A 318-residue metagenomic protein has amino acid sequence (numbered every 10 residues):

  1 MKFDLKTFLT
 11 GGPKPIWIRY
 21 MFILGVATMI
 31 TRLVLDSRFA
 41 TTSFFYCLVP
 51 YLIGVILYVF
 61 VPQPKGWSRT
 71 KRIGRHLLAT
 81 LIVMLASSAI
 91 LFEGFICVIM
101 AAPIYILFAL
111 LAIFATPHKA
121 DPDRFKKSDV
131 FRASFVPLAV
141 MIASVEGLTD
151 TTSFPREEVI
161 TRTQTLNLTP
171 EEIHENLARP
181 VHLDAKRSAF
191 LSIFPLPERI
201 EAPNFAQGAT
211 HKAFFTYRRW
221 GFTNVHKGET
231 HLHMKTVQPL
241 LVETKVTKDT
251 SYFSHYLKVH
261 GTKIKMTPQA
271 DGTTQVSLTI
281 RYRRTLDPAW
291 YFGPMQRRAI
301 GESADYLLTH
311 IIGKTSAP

Functional and structural regions predicted by a protein language model:
K2-L57, I82-A86, K126-T210, G221: Hydrophobic ligand-binding cavity/cleft-lining segments
F8-T10, V61-K71, H118-D129: Membrane-interface helix-boundary motifs at transmembrane edges
G12-R19, K65-L77: Membrane-interfacial loop-to-transmembrane alpha-helix junctions, especially the N-terminal start
P50-S68, L111-T116: Canonical alpha-helical transmembrane segments
W67-G74, I82-S88, E93-M100, V246-E302: Beta-strand/loop substructures that line and gate deep hydrophobic ligand-binding cavities in soluble
A86-S128, P137-T152: Transmembrane alpha-helices and immediately adjacent membrane-cytoplasm interface residues in multi-pass integral
A102-R124, S128, Q275, Y282-P318: A conserved amphipathic terminal alpha-helix motif
R162-Q164, G228-T236, V259-P268: Hydrophobic/aromatic beta-strand elements that line small-molecule binding cavities or substrate pockets in beta-rich
